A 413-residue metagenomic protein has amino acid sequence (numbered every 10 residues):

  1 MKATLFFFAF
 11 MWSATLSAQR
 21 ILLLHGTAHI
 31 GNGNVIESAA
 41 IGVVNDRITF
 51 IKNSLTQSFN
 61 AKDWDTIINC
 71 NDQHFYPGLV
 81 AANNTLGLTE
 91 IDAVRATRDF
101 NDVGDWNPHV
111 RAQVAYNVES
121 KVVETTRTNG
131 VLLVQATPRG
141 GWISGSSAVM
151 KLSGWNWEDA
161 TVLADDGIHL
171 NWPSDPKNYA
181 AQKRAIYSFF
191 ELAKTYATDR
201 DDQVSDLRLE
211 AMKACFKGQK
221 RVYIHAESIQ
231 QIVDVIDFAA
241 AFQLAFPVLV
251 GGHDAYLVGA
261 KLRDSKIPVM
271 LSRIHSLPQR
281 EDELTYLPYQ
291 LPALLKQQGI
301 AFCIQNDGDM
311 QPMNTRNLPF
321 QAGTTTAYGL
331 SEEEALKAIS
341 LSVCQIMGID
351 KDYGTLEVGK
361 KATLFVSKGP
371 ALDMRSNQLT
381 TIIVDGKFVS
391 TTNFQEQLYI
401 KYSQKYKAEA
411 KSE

Functional and structural regions predicted by a protein language model:
S13-T15: N-terminal signal peptide c-region/cleavage motif recognized by signal peptidases
I21-L23, S58-Q113: Replace "His-x-His-based motif
G26, I41, D46, D72 (+9 more regions): Divalent metal-coordination and catalytic microenvironments
G26-H29, E37, E357-Y402: C-terminal cap of metal-dependent C-N hydrolases
N32-Y76: Histidine-rich, glycine-flanked metal-binding segment
S38, T137, W172, Q203-L287 (+3 more regions): Active-site core of metal-dependent hydrolases
D92, T97-N101, R221, R273-H275 (+1 more regions): His/Asp/Glu-enriched, well-ordered alpha-helical/loop segment that forms or immediately abuts the divalent-metal
V122, R127-F246: Polyanionic/metal-chelating signatures
